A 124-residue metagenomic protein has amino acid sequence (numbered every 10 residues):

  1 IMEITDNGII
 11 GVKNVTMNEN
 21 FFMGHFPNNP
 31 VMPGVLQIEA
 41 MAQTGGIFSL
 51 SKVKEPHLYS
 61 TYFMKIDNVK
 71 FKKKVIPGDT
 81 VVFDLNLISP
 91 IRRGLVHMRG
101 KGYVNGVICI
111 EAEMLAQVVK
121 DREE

Functional and structural regions predicted by a protein language model:
I1, F63-M64, L87-I88: A structural signal for short, hydrophobic beta-strand segments that form beta-sheets in beta-rich/all-beta domains
I1, M32-P56: Active-site helix/loop of acyl-thioester processing domains in fatty-acid/polyketide metabolism, spanning hotdog-fold
M2-M32, Q37: Catalytic strand-loop segment that frames the active site of acyl-thioester-processing enzymes
E3-D6, F71, M114: Hydrophobic/anchoring residues in structured secondary elements
I9, M32, T44, R92 (+1 more regions): Short glycine/serine/threonine-biased micro-segments
N14, Q43-F48, Y103-N105: Short alpha-helical scaffold segments that flank and stabilize functional sites
G45-V82, C109, A116: Hydrophobic beta-strand-centered segment that forms part of the acyl-chain substrate-binding groove
I76-V82, N86-E124: HotDog/MaoC-like acyl-thioester-processing domains
